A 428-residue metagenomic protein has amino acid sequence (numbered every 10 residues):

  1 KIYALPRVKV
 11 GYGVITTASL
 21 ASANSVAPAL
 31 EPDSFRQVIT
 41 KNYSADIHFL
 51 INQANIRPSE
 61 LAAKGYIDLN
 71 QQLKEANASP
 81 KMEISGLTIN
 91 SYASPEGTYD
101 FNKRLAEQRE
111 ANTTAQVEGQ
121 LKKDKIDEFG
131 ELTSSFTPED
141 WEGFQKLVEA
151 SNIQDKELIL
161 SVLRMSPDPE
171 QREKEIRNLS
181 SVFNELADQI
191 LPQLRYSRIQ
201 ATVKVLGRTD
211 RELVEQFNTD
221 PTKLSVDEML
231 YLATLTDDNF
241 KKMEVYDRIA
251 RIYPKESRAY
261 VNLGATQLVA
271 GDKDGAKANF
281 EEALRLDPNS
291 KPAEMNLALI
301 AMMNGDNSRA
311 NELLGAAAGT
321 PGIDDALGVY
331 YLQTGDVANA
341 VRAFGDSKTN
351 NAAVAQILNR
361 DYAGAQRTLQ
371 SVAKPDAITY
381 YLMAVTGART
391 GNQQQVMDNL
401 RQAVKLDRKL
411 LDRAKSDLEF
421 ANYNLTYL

Functional and structural regions predicted by a protein language model:
K1-M383, G387-Q402, R408-N422: N-terminal targeting segments with Sec-dependent signals, encompassing both cleavable signal peptides and non-cleavable
